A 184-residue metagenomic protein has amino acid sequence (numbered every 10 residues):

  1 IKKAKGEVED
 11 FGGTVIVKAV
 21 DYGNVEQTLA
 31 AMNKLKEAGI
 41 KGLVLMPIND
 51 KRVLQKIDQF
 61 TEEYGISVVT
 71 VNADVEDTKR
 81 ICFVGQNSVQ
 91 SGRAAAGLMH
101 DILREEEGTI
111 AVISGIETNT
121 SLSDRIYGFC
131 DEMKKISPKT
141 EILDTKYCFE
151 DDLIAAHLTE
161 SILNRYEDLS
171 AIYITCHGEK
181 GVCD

Functional and structural regions predicted by a protein language model:
I1-A30: Amphipathic helical "hinge" segments at domain boundaries
K2, I81-C82, T109-T118: Short beta-strand segments enriched in small/hydrophobic residues
E7-F11, E63-Y64, M133-T140, R165-E167: Short helix-capping segments at alpha-helix termini
V20, I48, N72-V75, G115: Short, ordered loop/turn segments at secondary-structure junctions
L29, V89, R93, L122-C130: Short, surface-exposed alpha-helical segments at coil->helix boundaries
K41-T61, F129, L143-D184: Hydrophobic alpha-helical
K51-Q90: Flexible loop/hinge segments that line or gate small-molecule binding clefts
F83-T109, A155-A156: Hydrophobic alpha-helical segments within soluble ligand-binding/sensing domains
